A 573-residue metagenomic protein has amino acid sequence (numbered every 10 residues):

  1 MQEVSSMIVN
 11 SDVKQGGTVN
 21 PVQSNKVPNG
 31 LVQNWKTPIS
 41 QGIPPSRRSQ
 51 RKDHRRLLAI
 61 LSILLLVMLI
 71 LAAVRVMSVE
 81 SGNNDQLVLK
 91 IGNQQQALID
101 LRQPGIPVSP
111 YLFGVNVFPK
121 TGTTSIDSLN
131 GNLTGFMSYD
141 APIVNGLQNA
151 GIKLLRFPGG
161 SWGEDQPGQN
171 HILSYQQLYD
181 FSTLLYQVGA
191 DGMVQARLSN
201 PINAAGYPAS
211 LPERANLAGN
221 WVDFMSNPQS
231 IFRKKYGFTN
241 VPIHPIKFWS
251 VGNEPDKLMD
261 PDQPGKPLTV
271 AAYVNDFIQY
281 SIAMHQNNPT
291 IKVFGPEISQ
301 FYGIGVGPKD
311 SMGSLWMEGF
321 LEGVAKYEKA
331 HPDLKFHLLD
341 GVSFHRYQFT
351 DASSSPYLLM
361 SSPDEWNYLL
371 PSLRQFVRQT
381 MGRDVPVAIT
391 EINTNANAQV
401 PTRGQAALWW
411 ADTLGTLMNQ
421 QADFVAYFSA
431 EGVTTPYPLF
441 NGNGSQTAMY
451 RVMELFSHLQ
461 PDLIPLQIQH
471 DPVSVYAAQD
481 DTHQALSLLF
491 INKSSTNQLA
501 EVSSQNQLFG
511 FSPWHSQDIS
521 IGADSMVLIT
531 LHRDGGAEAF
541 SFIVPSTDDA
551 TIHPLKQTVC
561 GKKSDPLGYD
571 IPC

Functional and structural regions predicted by a protein language model:
M1-P45: N-terminal targeting leaders characterized by basic, low-complexity, disordered sequences that direct proteins
W35-L129, L567-I571: Mature N-terminal, pre-catalytic/accessory segment of carbohydrate-active enzymes
V88-K90, Q96-G237, H244, S250-V251 (+2 more regions): N-terminal substrate-binding region of glycoside hydrolase catalytic domains
Y111-V117, G151-G163, D191-R197, K247-V251 (+6 more regions): Structural recognition of the beta-strand scaffold that forms the well-ordered cores of secreted hydrolase catalytic
A218, V222-M225, T269-A407, Q420: Noncatalytic carbohydrate-binding groove/subsite architecture in carbohydrate-active enzymes
P386-V475: Aromatic/acidic polysaccharide-binding cleft in carbohydrate-active enzymes
D471-N506, D524, G536: Carbohydrate-binding surface patches
I519-C573: C-terminal beta-strand-rich structural cap/linker in extracellular carbohydrate-active enzymes
